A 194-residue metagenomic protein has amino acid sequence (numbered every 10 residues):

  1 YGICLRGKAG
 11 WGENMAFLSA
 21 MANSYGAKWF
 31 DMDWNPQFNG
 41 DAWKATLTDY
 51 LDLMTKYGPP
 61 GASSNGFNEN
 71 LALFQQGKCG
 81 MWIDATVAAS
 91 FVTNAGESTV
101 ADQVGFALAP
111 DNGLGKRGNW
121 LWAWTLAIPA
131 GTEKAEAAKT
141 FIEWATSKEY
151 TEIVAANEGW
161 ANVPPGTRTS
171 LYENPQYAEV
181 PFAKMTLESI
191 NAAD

Functional and structural regions predicted by a protein language model:
Y1-P36, C79: Extracytoplasmic/periplasmic solute-binding protein
I3-L5, A27-P36, K56-Y57, Q75 (+2 more regions): Flexible glycine/proline-enriched surface loops and loop-helix/loop-strand junctions
N14-M21, W43-Y50, N70, A88 (+2 more regions): Stable alpha-helical elements in mature extracytoplasmic
S24, K28, D49-Y57, L73 (+5 more regions): Structured segments of extracytoplasmic/periplasmic soluble domains in secreted or envelope-associated proteins
D33-S64, G105, A109: Glycine-centered hinge/linker elements that transmit conformational signals in sensory and ligand-binding systems
G61-Q76: Short helix-initiation/N-cap motifs at beta->coil->alpha
G80-A85: Paired acidic/hydrophobic, glycine-rich loop segments that form the ligand-binding mouth/hinge of periplasmic-binding
V87-A101, N112-D194: C-terminal lobe and pocket-closing loops of periplasmic/extracytoplasmic Venus-flytrap solute-binding proteins
